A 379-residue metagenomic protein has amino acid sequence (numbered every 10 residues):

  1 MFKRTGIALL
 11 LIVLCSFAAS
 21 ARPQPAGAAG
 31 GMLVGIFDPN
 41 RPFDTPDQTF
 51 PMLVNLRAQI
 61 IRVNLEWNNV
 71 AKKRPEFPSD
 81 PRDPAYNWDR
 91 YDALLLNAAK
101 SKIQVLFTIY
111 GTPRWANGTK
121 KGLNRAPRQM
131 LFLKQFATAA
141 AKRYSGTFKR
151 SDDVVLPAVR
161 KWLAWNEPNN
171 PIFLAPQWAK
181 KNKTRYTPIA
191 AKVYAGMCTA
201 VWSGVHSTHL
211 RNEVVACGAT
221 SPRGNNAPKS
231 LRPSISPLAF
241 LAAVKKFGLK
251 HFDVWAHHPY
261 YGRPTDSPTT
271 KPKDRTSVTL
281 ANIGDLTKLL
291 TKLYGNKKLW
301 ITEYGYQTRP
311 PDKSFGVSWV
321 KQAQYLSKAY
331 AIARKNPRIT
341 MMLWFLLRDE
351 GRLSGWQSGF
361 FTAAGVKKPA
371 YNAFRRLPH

Functional and structural regions predicted by a protein language model:
M1-R4: Positively charged n-region of N-terminal signal peptides that target proteins for export
A8-A18: Bacterial N-terminal signal peptides
S16-V34: C-terminal region of N-terminal signal peptides and the immediate post-cleavage residues of exported proteins
L33-D38, Q59-N69, Q104-I109, R160-A164 (+4 more regions): Structural recognition of the beta-strand scaffold that forms the well-ordered cores of secreted hydrolase catalytic
F37-T49, N68-A71, R82-D89, W115-A116 (+6 more regions): Acidic-and-aromatic substrate-binding clefts and catalytic sites of carbohydrate-active enzymes
F43-D47, K134-R160, K180-V320: Noncatalytic carbohydrate-binding groove/subsite architecture in carbohydrate-active enzymes
D47-L56, I60-R143, V155, N182-C217 (+2 more regions): Aromatic-lined substrate-binding rim segments of carbohydrate-active enzymes
A116, R125, A158-L163, P168 (+3 more regions): Aromatic-rich peripheral "rim/lid" segments of glycoside hydrolase catalytic domains that contact and position glycan
